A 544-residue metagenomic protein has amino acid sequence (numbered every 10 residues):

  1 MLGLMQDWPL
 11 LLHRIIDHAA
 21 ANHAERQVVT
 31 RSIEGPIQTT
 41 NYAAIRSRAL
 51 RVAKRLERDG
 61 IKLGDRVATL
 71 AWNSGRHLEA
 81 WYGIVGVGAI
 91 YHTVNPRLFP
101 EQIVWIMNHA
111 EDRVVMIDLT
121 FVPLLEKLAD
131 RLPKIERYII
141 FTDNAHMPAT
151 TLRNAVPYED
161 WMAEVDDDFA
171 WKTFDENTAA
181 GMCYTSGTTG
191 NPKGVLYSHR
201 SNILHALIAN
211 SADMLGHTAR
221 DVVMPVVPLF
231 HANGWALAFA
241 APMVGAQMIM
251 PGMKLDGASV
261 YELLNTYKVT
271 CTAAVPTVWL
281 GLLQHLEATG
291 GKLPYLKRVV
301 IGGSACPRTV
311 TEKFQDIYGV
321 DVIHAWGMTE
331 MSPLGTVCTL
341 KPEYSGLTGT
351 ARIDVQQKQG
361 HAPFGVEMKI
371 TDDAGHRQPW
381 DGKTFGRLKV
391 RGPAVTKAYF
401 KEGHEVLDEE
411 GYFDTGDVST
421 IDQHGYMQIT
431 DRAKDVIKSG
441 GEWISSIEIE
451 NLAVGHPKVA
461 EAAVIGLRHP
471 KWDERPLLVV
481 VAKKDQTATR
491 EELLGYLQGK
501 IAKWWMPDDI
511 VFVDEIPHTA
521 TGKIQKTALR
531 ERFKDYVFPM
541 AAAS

Functional and structural regions predicted by a protein language model:
I15, R58-D59, G86-D160, K484-Q486: Structural core segment of the AMP-binding/adenylate-forming
V28-S74, L78-Y82, F99-V104, P157-D160: Conserved AMP-binding/adenylate-forming core of the ANL superfamily
L56-I61, D166-T178, M182-M224, A236 (+1 more regions): Conserved adenylate-forming
L98, V104, V115-L119, N265 (+8 more regions): AMP-binding/adenylate-forming catalytic core of the ANL superfamily
I203-V222, F230-T270, H285: Conserved AMP-binding/adenylation subdomain of ANL enzymes
M243-A246, V269-A274, L283-D354, E367 (+1 more regions): Gly/Ser/Thr-rich phosphate-binding loop
G319, A351-Q356, D381, P393-I421 (+5 more regions): Conserved ANL (AMP-binding/adenylate-forming) active-site segment centered on the GW(Y/F)…HTG consensus within
A362-K389, Q423-H424, Q486-R490, Q525: Conserved beta-loop-beta connector loops within the AMP-binding
